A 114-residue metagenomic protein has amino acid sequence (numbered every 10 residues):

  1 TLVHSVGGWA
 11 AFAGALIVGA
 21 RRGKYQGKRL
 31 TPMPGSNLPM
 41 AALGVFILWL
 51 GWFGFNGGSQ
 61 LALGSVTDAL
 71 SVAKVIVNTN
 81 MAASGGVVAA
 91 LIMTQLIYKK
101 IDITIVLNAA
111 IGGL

Functional and structural regions predicted by a protein language model:
T1-L114: Hydrophobic alpha-helical transmembrane bundles of multi-pass membrane proteins
